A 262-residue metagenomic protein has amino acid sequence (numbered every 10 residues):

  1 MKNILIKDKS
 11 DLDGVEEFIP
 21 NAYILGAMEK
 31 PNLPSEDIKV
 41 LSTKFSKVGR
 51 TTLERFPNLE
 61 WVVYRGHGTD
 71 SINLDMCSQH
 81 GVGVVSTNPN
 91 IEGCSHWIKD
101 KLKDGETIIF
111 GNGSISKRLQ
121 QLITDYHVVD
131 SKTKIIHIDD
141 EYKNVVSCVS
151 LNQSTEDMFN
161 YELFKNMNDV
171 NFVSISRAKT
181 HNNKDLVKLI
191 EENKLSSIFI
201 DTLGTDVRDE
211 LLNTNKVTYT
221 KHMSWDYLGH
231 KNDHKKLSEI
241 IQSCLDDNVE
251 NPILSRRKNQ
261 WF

Functional and structural regions predicted by a protein language model:
M1-I38, Y126, I135-H137, Q260-F262: N-terminal glycine-/charge-rich "phosphate-binding" loop or analogous flexible N-terminal tail
I6, L41-T43, Y64, V146-S147 (+2 more regions): Redox-cofactor binding/interface segments in oxidoreductases and associated redox assembly factors
G14-V15, S86-W97, S197, G204-F262: C-terminal helix-to-coil terminal segments
I24, G83-V85, Y126-V128, Y219: Hydrophobic beta-strand scaffold residues
I38-V40, W61, K143-N144, N171 (+2 more regions): Short, Asp-centered acidic motifs that coordinate Mg2+ and/or phosphate in catalytic or ligand-binding sites
K39-K101: Phosphate/diphosphate ligand-binding glycine-rich loop within oxidoreductases
G49-T52, K132-L211: Rossmann-like adenosine-cofactor binding region
S95-T124: Glycine-rich adenosine-cofactor-binding loop
